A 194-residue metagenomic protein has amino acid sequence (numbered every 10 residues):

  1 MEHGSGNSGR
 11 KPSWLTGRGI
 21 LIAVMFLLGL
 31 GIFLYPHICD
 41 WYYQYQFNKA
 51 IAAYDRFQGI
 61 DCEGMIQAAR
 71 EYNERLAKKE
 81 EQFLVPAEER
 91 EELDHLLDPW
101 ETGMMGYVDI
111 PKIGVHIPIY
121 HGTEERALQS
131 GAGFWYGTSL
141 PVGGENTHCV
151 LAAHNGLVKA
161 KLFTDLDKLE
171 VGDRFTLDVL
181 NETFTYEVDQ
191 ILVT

Functional and structural regions predicted by a protein language model:
M1-L15: N-terminal Lys/Arg-rich, disordered targeting/topogenic segments
P12-T194: Solvent-exposed, non-transmembrane regions of membrane-associated and secreted proteins
